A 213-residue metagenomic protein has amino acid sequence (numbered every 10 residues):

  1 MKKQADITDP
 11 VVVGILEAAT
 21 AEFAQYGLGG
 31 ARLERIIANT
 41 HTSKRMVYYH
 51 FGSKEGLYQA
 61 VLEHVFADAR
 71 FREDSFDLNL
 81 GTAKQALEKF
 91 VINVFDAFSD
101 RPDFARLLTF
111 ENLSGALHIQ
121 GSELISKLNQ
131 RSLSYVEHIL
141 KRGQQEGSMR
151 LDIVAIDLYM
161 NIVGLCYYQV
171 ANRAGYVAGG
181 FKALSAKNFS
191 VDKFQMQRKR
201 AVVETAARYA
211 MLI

Functional and structural regions predicted by a protein language model:
K2, N93-D96, D100, Q130-M149 (+1 more regions): C-terminal peripheral helix-coil segments that are non-catalytic and often amphipathic
K2-K3, V13, E17, V61-F90 (+1 more regions): Amphipathic alpha-helical linker/stalk segments
K3, G14, E22-G56, A60-V61: Helix-turn-helix
V12-V13, L33, E55, Q59 (+5 more regions): Short, structured helix-loop boundary elements
Q25-G29, R101, E146: Short coil/turn segments at alpha/beta junctions that flank glycine-rich nucleotide-binding fingerprints
R70, D74, D100, I119-Q145 (+1 more regions): Amphipathic alpha-helical packing segments from all-alpha helical-bundle domains
S75-R106, K127, Y135, A155-I162: Hydrophobic alpha-helical connector segments
D100-Q120, A174-K182: Amphipathic alpha-helical segments used for helix-helix packing
